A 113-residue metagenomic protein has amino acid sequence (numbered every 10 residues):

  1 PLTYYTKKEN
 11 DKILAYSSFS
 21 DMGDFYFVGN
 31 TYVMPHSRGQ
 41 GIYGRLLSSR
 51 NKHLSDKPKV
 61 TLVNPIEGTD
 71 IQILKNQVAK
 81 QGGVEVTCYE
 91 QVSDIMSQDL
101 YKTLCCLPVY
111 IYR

Functional and structural regions predicted by a protein language model:
P1-Y32: A conserved beta-strand-loop-helix scaffold within acyl/acetyltransferase catalytic domains
L2, D56-K59: Short, high-confidence coil segments that cap the C-terminus of an alpha-helix and link into the following beta-strand
K7, S17-S18, T31, L47-R50 (+4 more regions): Polar/charged side chains located within well-ordered beta-strands of beta-rich proteins
V33, G39-K52: Conserved acetyl-CoA-binding loop-helix of GNAT-fold acetyltransferases
Q40, K57, Q81-G82: Residues at alpha-helix termini
T61-A79, C88-D94: Conserved beta-strand-loop-alpha-helix junction that forms the acyl-donor binding cleft
V86-R113: C-terminal "cap" of GNAT-fold acetyltransferases
